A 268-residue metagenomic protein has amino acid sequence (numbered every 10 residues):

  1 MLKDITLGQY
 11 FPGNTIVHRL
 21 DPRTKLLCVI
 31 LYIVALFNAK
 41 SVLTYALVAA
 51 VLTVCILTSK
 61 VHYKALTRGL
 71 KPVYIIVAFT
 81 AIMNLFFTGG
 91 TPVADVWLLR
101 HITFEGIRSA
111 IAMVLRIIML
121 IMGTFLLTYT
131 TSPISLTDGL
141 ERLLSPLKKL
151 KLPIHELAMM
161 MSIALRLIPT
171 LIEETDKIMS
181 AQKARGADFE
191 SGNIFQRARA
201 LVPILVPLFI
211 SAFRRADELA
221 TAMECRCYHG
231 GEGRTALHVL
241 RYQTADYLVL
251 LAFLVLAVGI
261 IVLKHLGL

Functional and structural regions predicted by a protein language model:
M1-T44, V48-S59, R142-S145, K149-L152 (+3 more regions): Transmembrane alpha-helix interface motif
N14, F37, V61-A65, W97 (+4 more regions): Membrane-helix interfacial "entry" motifs
K25, K64-Y74, D246-V249: Alpha-helical transmembrane segments and their helix-start/interface "positive-inside/aromatic belt" motifs in integral
S41, Y45, K60-K64, T88-V96 (+2 more regions): Transmembrane helix-loop junctions in multipass membrane proteins, especially transporters and channels
C55-S59, K64, P72-I76, T80: Extended cationic-aromatic binding surfaces that line active-site or macromolecule-binding grooves and engage
Y63, F79-N84, L99-I102, C227 (+1 more regions): A general structural signal for short secondary-structure boundary/capping elements
L70-A187, I194: Juxtamembrane/interface alpha-helical elements of multi-pass membrane proteins
